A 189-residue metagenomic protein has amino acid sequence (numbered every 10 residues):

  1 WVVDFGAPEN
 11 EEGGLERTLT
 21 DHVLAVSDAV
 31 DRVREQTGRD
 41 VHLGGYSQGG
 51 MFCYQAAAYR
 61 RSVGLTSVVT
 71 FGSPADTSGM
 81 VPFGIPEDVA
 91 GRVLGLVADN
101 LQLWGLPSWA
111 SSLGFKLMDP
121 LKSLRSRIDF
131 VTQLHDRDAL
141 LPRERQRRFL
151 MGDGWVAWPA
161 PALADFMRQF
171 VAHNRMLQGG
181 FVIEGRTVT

Functional and structural regions predicted by a protein language model:
W1-N10: Conserved alpha/beta-hydrolase
V3-D4, G45-Y46, F71: Short His-Asn-centered micro-motif
E9-D40: Catalytic nucleophile-loop/oxyanion-hole region of alpha/beta-hydrolase and closely related hydrolase-like folds
S27-D31, Y54-Q55, V182-V188: A generic local structural motif
V33, A56, F170-N174: Generic structural signal for hydrophobic core residues of well-folded globular domains
R39, F52-P161: Alpha/beta-hydrolase-fold enzymes
G44-C53: Gly/Ala-rich beta-loop-alpha elbow adjacent to hydrolase catalytic centers
W155-T189: Conserved serine/cysteine hydrolase catalytic core
